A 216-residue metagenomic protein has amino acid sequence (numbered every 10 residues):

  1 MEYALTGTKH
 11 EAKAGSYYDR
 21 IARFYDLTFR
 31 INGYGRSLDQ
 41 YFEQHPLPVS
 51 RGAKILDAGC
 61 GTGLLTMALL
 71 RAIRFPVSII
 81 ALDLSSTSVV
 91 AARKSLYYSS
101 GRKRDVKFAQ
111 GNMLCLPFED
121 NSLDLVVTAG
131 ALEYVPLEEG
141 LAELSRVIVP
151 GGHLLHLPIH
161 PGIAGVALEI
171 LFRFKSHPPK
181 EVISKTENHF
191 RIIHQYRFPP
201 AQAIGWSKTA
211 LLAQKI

Functional and structural regions predicted by a protein language model:
M1-V49, L64, A68, S100: Conserved class I S-adenosyl-L-methionine
L56-A58, T62-C115: Class I SAM-dependent methyltransferase SAM/SAH-binding core
V127: A conserved beta-strand element that flanks and buttresses the S-adenosyl-L-methionine
E138-P150: A short glycine-rich, Lys/Arg-flanked "PGG" loop and its adjoining helix->strand segment in the class I
G152-I159: Conserved beta-strand signature within the Rossmann-like core of class I S-adenosyl-L-methionine
I159-R173: Short, glycine-/aromatic-enriched active-site segment of Class I SAM-dependent methyltransferases
F174-H189: Short alpha-helix
F198-I216: Core SAM-dependent methyltransferase catalytic element
